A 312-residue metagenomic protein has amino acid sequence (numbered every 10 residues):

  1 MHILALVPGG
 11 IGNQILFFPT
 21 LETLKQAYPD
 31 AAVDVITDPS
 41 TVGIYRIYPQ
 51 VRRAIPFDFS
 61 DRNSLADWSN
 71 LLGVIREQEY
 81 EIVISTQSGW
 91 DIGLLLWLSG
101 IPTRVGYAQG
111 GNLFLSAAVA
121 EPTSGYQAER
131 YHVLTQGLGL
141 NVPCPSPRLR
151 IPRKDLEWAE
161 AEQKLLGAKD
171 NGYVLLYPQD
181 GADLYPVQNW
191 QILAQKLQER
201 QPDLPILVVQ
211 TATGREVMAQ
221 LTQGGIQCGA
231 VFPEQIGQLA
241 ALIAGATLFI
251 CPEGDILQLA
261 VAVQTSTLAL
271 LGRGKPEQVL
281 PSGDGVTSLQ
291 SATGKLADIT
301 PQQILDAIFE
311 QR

Functional and structural regions predicted by a protein language model:
M1-R312: Catalytic machinery of carbohydrate-active enzymes, primarily nucleotide-sugar-dependent glycosyltransferases
